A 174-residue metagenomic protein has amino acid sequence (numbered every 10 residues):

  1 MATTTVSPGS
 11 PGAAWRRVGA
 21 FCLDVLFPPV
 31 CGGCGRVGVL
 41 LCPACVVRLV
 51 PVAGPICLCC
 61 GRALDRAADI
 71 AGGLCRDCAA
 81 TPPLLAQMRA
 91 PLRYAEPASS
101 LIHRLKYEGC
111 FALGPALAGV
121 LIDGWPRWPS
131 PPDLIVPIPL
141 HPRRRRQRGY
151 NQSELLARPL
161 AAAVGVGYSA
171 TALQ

Functional and structural regions predicted by a protein language model:
M1-Q174: Glycine-rich phosphate/pyrophosphate-handling loop used in enzymes and phosphotransfer proteins
